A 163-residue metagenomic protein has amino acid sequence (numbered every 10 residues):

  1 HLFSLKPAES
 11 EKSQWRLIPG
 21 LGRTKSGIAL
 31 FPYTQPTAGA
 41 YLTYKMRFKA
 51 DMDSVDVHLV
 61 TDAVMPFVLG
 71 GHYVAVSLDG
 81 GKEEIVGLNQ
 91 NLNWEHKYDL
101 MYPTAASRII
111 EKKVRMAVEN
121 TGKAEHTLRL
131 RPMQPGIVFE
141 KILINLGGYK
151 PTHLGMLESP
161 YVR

Functional and structural regions predicted by a protein language model:
H1-R163: Extracytoplasmic
